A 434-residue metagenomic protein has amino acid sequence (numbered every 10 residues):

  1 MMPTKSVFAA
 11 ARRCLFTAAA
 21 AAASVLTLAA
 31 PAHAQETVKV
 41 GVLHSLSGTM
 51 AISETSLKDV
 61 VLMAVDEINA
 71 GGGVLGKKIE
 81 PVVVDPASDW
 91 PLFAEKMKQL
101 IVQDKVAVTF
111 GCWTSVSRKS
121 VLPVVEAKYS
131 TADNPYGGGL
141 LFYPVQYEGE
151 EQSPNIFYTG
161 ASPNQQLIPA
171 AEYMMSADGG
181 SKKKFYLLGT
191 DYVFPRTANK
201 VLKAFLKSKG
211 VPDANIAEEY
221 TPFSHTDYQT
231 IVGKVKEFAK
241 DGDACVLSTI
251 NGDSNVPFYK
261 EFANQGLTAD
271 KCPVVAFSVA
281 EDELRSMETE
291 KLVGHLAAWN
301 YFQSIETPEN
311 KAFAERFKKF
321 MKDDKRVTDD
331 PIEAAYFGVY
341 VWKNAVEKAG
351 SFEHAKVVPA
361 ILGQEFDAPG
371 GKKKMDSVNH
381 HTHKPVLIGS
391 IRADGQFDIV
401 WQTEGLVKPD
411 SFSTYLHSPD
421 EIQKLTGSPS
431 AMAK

Functional and structural regions predicted by a protein language model:
L28-A34: Sec/Tat signal peptide C-region and signal peptidase I cleavage site
Q35, D59-P81, G180, S208-D213: Signal peptide-proximal N-terminal region of secreted/periplasmic/extracellular or secretory-lumen proteins
V38, E365-K434: Solvent-exposed, acidic/polar segments of extracytosolic/periplasmic ligand-binding ectodomains
G41-V60, V84-P91, W113, T190-T197 (+2 more regions): Extracytoplasmic "Venus flytrap"
I52-D59, G71-E150, T159, Y220-Q229 (+1 more regions): Beta-alpha junction/loop-to-helix N-cap segments that form part of ligand/metal-binding clefts
L92-E95, N155-Q265, S304-A312: Extracellular/periplasmic Venus flytrap/periplasmic-binding protein
L100-W113, N134-P135, L141-P144, K184-G189 (+5 more regions): Periplasmic-binding protein-like
E261-Y336, E347-F352, W401-A433: Extracellular/periplasmic periplasmic-binding protein-like sensory domains
